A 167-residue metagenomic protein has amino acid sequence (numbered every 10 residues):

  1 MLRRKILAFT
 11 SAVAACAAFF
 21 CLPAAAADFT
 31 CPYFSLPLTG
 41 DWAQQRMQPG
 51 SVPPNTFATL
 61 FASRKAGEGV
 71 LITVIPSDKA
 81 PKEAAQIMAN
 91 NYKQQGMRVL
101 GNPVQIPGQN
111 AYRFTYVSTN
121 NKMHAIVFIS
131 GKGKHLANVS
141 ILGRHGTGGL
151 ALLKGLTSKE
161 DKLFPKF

Functional and structural regions predicted by a protein language model:
M1-V13: Bacterial N-terminal signal peptides that target proteins for export
A14-F20: Hydrophobic core
F20-A26: Sec/Tat signal peptide C-region and signal peptidase I cleavage site
A26-P54, I106, K159-F167: N-terminal "mature-domain start" segment
Y33, D78-K82, G143-L150: Soluble non-cytosolic domains of exported or imported proteins
L38, A84, M88, G148-L152 (+1 more regions): Stable alpha-helical elements in mature extracytoplasmic
Q48-A125, S130-H135: Conserved polar/disulfide-associated segments of primarily extracytoplasmic proteins
Q109-F167: Short, well-structured beta-strand
